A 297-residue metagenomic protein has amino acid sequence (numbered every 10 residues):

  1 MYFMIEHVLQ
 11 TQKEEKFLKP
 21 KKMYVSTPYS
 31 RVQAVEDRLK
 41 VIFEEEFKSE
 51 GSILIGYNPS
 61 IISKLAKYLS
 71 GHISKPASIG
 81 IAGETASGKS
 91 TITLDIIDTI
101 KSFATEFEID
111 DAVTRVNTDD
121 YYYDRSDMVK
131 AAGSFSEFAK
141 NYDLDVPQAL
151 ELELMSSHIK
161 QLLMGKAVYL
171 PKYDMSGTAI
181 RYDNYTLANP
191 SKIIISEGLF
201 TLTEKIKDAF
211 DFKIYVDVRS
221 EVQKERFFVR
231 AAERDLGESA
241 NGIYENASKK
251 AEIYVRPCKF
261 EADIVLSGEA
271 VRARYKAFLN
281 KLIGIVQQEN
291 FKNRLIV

Functional and structural regions predicted by a protein language model:
Y2-K75, D208, F228-A232, K249-V297: NTP-dependent small-molecule kinase module
I81: Hydrophobic anchor at the beta1->P-loop junction of P-loop NTPases
T85: The conserved Walker
K89: Conserved lysine of the Walker
I92: Hydrophobic positions on the alpha1 helix immediately C-terminal to the Walker A/P-loop
T114, Y121-M175: Conserved nucleotide-sensing/catalytic segment adjacent to the nucleotide-binding pocket in NTP-handling enzymes
E151-D208, V255: Glycine-rich phosphate-binding loop used to anchor ATP phosphates in small-molecule kinases, encompassing both
D208-F228: Conserved phosphate-donor/acceptor-positioning beta-strand/loop module used by diverse small-molecule
